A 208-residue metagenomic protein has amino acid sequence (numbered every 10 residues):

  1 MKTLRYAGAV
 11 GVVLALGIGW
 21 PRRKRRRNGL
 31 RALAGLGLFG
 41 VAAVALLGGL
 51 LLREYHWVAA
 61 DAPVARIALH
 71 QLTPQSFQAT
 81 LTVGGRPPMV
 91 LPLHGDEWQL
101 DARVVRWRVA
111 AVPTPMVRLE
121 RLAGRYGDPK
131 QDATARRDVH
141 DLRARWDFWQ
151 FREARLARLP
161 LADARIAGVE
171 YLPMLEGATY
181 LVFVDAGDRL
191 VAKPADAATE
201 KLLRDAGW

Functional and structural regions predicted by a protein language model:
M1-G19: Membrane-embedded alpha-helical segments of integral membrane proteins
L4, G37, A43-L46, A167 (+1 more regions): Terminal targeting/leader modules
V13-A34: Cytosolic-side transmembrane helix boundary signature
W20, W57, W98, W107 (+3 more regions): A residue-identity detector for tryptophan
R27-P87: Short N-terminal edge-element motif at the start of the domain
L52-A60, Q78-G84, A110, L161-E176: Short, solvent-exposed secondary-structure boundary motifs
D61-Y126: Extracytoplasmic beta-rich ectodomain segments of secreted or membrane-anchored proteins
V112-W208: Beta-strand-rich cores of mature extracytoplasmic or soluble domains
